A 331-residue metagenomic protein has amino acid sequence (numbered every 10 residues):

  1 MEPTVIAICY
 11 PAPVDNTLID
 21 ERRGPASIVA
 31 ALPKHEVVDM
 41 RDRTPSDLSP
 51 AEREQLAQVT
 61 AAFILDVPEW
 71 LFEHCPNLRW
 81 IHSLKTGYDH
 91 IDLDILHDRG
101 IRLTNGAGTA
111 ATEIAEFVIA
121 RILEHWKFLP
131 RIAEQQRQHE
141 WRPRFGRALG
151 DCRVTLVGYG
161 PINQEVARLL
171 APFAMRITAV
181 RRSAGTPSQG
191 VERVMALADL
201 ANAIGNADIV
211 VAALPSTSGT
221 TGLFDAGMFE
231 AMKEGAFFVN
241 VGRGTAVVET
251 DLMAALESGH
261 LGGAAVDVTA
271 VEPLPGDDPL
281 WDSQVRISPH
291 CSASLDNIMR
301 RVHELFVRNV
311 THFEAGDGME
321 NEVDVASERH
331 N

Functional and structural regions predicted by a protein language model:
M1-V59, N331: N-terminal glycine-/charge-rich "phosphate-binding" loop or analogous flexible N-terminal tail
E52-Q55, L71-H74, A148, N202-N206 (+2 more regions): Structural alpha-helical scaffold elements that stabilize or flank donor/cofactor-binding regions in carbohydrate
A57-A133: Phosphate/diphosphate ligand-binding glycine-rich loop within oxidoreductases
A115-R131, A171-M175, E304-D317: Oxidoreductase and adenylate-handling cofactor-binding alpha/beta cores
I132-E165: Glycine-rich NAD(P)-binding loop of Rossmann-like domains
P172-G190: NAD(P)-binding Rossmann-fold cofactor-contacting core
A184-D278: Rossmann-like adenosine-cofactor binding region
G235, V241-N331: Rossmann-like dinucleotide-binding domain for NAD(H)/NADP(H)
